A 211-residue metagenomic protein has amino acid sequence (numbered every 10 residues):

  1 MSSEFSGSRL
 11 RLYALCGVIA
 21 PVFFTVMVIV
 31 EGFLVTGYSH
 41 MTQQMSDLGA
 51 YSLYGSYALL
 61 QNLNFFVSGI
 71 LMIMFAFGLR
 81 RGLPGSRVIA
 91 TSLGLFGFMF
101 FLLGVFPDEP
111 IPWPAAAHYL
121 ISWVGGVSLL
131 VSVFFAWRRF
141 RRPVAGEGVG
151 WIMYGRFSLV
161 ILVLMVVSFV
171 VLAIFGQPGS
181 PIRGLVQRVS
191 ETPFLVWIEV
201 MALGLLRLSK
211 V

Functional and structural regions predicted by a protein language model:
S8-L34: N-terminal signal-anchor transmembrane alpha helix
R9-I19, L83-G94, G148-V160: Interfacial segments of alpha-helical transmembrane regions
V26-M27, F33-T36, H40, F98-P112 (+1 more regions): C-terminal ends of transmembrane alpha-helices and the immediately adjacent extracellular/lumenal or cytosolic loop
L48-I70: Interfacial helix-start motif at the membrane-water boundary
L59-V67, A115-V131, L185-P193: Membrane-interface loop-to-helix entry segments
F66-T91, V133-V144, A202, L208: Internal transmembrane alpha-helix with an interfacial aromatic "cap," most often the third helix
M99-G146: Membrane-proximal helix-loop-helix units in multi-pass membrane proteins
R138-V211: Terminal transmembrane helical module of multi-pass membrane proteins
